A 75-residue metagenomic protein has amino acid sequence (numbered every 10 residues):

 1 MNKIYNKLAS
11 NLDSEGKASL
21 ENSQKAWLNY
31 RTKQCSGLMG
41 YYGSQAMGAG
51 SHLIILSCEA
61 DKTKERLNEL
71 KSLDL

Functional and structural regions predicted by a protein language model:
M1-L75: N-terminal alpha-helical modules
